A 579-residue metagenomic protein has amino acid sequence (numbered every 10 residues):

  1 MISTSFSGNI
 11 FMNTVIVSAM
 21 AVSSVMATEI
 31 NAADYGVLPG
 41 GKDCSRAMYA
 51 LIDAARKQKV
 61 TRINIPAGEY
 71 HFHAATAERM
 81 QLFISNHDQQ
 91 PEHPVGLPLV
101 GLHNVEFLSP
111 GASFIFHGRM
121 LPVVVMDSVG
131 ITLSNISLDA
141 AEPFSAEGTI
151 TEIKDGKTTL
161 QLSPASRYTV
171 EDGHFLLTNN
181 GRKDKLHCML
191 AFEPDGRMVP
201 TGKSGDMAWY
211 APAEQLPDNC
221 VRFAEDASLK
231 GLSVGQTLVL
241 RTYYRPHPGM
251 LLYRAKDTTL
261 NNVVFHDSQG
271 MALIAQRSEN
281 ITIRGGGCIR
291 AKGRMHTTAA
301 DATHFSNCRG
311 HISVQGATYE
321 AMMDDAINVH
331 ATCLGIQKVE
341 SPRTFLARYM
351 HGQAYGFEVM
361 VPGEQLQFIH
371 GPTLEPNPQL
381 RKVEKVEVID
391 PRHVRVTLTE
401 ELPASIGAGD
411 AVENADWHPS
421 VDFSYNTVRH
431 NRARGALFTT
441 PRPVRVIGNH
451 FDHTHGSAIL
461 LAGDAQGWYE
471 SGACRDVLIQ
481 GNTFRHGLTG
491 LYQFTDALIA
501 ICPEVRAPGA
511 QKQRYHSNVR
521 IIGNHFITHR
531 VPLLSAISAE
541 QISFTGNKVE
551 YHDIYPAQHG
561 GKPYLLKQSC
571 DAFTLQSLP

Functional and structural regions predicted by a protein language model:
I30, I63, Y70, L97-V100 (+25 more regions): Solenoid scaffold repeats with emphasis on beta-solenoid/beta-helix
A32-N64: Acidic Gly/Asp/Thr-rich repetitive segments characteristic of extracellular carbohydrate-active and adhesion proteins
Y49-R56, H71-E106, I115-S134, A141-T158 (+9 more regions): Extracellular beta-strand-rich solenoid/capping regions of secreted or surface-exposed proteins that bind or remodel
V60, H117-P122, E142-A146, P246-G249 (+11 more regions): Short glycine/acidic-rich loop motifs that flank beta-strands on beta-rich extracellular proteins
F116, A140-E142, T149-T151, S163-Q215 (+1 more regions): Ser/Thr/Gly-rich low-complexity blocks that favor extended beta-strand/coil architectures
V199-R245, N377-K382, V386-V421, R429: Small/polar beta-strand repeat architecture
M207-G293, H304-F305, I312, A317-T318 (+2 more regions): Alpha-solenoid helical-repeat scaffolds
